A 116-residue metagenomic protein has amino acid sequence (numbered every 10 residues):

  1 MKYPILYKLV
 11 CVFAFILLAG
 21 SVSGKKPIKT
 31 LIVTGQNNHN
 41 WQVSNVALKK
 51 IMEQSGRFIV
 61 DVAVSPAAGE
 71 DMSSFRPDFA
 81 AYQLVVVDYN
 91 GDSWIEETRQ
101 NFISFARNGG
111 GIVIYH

Functional and structural regions predicted by a protein language model:
M1-K8: Positively charged n-region of N-terminal signal peptides that target proteins for export
I5, V22-K26: Short, low-complexity interaction segments enriched in Ser/Thr/Pro/Gly
K8-A19: Bacterial N-terminal signal peptides
K25, K29-Y115: Helical hinge/lid and interdomain linker segments adjacent to catalytic or ligand-binding clefts that mediate domain
